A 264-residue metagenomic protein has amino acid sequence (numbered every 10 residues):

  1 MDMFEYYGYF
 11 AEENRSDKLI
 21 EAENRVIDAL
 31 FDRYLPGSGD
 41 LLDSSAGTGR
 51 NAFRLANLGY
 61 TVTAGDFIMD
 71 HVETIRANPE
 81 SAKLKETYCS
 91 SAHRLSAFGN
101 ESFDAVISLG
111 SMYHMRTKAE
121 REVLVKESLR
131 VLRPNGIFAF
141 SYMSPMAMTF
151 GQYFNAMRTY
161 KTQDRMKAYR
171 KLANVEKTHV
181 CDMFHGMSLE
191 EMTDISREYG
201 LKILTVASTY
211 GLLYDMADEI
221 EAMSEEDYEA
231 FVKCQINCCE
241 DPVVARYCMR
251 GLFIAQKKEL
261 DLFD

Functional and structural regions predicted by a protein language model:
M1-G37, R50, R54: Conserved class I S-adenosyl-L-methionine
G49-R94: Class I SAM-dependent methyltransferase SAM/SAH-binding core
S96-V106: A short acidic, Gly/Pro-enriched loop at the edge of an enzyme's catalytic core that lines a small-molecule cofactor
A105-A119: A short SAM/SAH-binding and catalytic strip from SAM-dependent methyltransferases
M115, E176-E191: Acceptor-substrate binding/catalytic loop of class I
E122-P134: A short glycine-rich, Lys/Arg-flanked "PGG" loop and its adjoining helix->strand segment in the class I
F138-K167: Conserved class I S-adenosyl-L-methionine
T205-D264: A C-terminal cap/extension of S-adenosyl-L-methionine-dependent methyltransferases that defines the acceptor-substrate
